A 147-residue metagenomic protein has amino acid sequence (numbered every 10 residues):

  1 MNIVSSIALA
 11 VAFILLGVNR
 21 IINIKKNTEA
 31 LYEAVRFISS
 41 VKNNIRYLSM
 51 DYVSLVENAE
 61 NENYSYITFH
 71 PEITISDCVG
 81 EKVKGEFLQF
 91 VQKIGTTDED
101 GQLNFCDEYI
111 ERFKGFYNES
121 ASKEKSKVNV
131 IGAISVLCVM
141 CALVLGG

Functional and structural regions predicted by a protein language model:
M1-H70: Juxtamembrane/interface alpha-helical elements of multi-pass membrane proteins
I7-L16, A121-G147: Bilayer-spanning, highly hydrophobic alpha-helical transmembrane segments
I22, K26-E29, E33, V79 (+2 more regions): Non-transmembrane, amphipathic alpha-helical segments
K25-K26, K42, K82-K84, K93 (+2 more regions): Context-gated lysine
V35-I38, K42, E60, L88 (+3 more regions): Generic structural concept
Y52-L55, V83, Q102, Y109: Amphipathic alpha-helical interface surfaces
P71-D100: Short, non-transmembrane cytosolic segments of multipass membrane proteins
T96-C138: Membrane-interface, cytosolic juxtamembrane amphipathic helix immediately N-terminal to a transmembrane helix, enriched
